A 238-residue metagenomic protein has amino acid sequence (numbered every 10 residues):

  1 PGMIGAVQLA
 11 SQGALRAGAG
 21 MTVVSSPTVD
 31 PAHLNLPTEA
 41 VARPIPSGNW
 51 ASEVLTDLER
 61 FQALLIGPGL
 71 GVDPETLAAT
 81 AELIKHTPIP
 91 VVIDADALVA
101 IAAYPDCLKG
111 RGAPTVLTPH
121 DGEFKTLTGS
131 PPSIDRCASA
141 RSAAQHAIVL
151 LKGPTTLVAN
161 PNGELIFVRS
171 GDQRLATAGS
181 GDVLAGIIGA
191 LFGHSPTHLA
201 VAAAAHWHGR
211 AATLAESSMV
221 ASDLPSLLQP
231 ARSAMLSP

Functional and structural regions predicted by a protein language model:
P1-A95, V99-V116, D121-P238: Small-residue (G/A/S/T)-rich helix-start motifs and N-terminal tracts that mark the onset
